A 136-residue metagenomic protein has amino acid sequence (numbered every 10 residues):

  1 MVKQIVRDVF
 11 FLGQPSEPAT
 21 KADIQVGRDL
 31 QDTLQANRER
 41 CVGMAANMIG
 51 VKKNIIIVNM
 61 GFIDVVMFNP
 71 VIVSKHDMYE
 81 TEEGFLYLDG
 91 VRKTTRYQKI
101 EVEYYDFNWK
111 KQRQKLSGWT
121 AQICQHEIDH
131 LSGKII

Functional and structural regions predicted by a protein language model:
M1-I136: Positively charged
